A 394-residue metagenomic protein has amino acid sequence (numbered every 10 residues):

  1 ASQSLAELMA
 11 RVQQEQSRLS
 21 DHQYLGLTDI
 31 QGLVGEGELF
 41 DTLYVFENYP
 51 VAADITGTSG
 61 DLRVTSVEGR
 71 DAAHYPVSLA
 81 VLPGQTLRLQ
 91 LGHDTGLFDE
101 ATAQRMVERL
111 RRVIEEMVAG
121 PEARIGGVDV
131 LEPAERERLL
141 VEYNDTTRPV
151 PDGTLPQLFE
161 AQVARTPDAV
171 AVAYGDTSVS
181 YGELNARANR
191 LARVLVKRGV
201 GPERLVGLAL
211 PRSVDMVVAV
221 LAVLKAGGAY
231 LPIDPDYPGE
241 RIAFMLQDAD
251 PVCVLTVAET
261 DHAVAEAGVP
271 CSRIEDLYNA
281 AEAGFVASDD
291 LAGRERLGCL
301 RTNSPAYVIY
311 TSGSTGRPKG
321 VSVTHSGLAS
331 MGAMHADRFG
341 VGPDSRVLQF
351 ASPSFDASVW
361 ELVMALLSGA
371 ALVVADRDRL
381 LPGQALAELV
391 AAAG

Functional and structural regions predicted by a protein language model:
A1-E68, T95-D99, E122-I125, G201-R204 (+3 more regions): His-Asp-centered acyl/peptidyl-transfer active-site segments
Q3, Q23, H74, T86-V128 (+7 more regions): Carrier-protein-dependent adenylate-forming modules in NRPS/ANL systems
E36-E38, R70-H74, A164: A short catalytic or substrate-binding loop motif that flags glycine-/basic-rich loops and adjacent residues that bind
F40-T42, Y75-V77, L87: Change "...and in nucleic-acid phosphodiester-cleaving endonucleases..." to "...and in nucleic-acid processing enzymes
A80-G84: Short beta-strand micro-motifs enriched in acidic
Q349, L381-G394: Conserved adenylate-forming
L367-L372, A392-A393: Gly/Ser/Thr-rich phosphate-binding loop
